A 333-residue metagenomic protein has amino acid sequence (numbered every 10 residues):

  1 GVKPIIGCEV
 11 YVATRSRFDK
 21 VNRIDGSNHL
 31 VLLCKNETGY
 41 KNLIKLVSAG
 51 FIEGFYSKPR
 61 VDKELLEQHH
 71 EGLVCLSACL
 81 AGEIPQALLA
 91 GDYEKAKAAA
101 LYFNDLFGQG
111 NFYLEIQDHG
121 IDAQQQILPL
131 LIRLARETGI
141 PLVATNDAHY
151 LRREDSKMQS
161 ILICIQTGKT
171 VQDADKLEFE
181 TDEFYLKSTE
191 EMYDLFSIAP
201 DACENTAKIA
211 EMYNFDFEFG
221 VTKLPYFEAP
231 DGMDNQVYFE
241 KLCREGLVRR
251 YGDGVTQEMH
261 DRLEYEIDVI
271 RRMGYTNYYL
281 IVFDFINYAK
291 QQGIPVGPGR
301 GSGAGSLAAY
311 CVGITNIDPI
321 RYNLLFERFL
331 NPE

Functional and structural regions predicted by a protein language model:
G1-E333: Phosphodiester-processing cores and adjacent nucleic acid-binding clamps
